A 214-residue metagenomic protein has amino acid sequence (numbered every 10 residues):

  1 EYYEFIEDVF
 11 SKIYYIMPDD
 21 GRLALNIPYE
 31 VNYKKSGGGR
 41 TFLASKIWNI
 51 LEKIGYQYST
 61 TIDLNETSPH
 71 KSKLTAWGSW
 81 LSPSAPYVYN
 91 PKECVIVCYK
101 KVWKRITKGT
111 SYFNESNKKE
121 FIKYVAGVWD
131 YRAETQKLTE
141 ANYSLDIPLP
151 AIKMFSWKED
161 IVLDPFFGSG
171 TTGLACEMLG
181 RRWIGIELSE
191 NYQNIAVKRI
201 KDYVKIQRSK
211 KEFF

Functional and structural regions predicted by a protein language model:
E1-I195: Core catalytic lobe of class I
K201-F214: S-adenosyl-L-methionine
